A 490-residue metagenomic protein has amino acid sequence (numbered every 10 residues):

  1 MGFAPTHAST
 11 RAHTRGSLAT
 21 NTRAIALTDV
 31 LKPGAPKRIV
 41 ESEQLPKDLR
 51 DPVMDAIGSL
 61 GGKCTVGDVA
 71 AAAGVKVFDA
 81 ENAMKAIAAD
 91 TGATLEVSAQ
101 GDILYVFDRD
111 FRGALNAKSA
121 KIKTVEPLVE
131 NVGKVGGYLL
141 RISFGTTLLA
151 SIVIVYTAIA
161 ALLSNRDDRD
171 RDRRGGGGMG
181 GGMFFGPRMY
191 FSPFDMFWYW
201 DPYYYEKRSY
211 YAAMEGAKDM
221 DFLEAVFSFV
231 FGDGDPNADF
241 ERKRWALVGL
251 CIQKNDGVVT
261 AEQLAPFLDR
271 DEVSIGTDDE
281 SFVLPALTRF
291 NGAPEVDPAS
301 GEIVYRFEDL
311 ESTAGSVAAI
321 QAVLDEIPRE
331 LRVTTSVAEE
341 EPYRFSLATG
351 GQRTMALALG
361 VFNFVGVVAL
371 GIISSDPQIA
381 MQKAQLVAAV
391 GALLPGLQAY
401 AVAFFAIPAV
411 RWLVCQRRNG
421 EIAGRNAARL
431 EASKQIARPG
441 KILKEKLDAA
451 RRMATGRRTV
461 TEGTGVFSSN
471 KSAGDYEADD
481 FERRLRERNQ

Functional and structural regions predicted by a protein language model:
G2-F3, A12, G16-E262, F267-Q490: Long, charge-rich, low-complexity intrinsically disordered regions
